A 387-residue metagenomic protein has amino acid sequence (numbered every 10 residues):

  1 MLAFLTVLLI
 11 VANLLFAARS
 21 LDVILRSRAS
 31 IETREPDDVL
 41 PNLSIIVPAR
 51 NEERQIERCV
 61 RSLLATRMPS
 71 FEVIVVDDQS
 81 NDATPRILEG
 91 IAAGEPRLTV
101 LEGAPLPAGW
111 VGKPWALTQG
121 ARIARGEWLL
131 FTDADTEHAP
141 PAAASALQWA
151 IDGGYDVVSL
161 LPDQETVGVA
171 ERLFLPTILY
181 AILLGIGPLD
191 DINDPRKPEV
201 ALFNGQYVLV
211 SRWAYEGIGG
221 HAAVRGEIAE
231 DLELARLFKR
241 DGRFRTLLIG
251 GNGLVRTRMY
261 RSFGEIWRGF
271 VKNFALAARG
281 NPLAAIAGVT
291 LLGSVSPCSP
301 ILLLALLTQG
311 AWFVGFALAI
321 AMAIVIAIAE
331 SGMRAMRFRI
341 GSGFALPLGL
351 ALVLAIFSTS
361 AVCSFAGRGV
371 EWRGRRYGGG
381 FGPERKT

Functional and structural regions predicted by a protein language model:
M1-D38, L175-P176, I186-P188: N-terminal membrane-anchoring/stem segments of glycan-assembly enzymes
L14, S20, T99-R122, S145 (+5 more regions): Long helical/loop segments within the catalytic core of UDP-sugar-dependent glycosyltransferases, especially the large
D37, A285-G367: Membrane-embedded multi-pass helical conduit in multi-pass membrane proteins, especially envelope-biosynthetic
P41-S44, E72: Cell-envelope/extracellular polymer assembly enzymes that use nucleotide-activated donors
R61-S70: Short, acidic, metal-binding catalytic loop of nucleotide-sugar glycosyltransferases
P69, D77-I87, A104-P105: A conserved acidic beta->alpha catalytic loop
A83, T132-W149: Acidic donor-binding/catalytic loop of UDP-sugar-dependent glycosyltransferases, especially processive GT2
A150, V157-L183, W213-E216, H221-A285 (+2 more regions): Catalytic donor/gating beta->alpha subdomain of glycosyltransferases that bind UDP-sugars
